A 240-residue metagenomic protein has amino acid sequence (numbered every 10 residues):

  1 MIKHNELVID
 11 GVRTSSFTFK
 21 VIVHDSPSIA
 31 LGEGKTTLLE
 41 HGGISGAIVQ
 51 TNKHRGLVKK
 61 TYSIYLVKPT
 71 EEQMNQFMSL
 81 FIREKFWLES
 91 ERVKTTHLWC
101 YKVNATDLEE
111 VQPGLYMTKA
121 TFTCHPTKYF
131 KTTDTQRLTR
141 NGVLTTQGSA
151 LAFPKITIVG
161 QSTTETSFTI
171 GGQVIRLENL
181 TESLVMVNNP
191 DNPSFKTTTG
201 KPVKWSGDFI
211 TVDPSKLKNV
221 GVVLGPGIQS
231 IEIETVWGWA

Functional and structural regions predicted by a protein language model:
M1-L39: Polar/acidic, low-complexity leader/linker segments enriched in S/T/G and N/D
V8, S63-A105: Short, acidic/charged, Gly/Pro-enriched secondary-structure junctions
V8-D10, T123-H125, T211, L217: Mixed-charge, glycine-accented linear interaction segment located at domain edges/termini
V23-H24, A30-L31, W87-Y129: Short beta-strand and beta-hairpin "edge-sheet" elements
L39-P69, G114-K128: Oligomerization/assembly interface segments of phage tail-like spikes and tubes
I48-N52, A105-Q112, G238: Catalytic micro-motifs at enzyme active sites that drive phosphoryl/nucleotidyl and oxygen chemistry
H54-V58, L80-I82, Q112-Y116, G148-A150 (+1 more regions): Solvent-exposed loop and beta-edge segments used for protein-protein assembly and interaction
F130-A240: Intrinsically disordered, low-complexity segments enriched in serine, threonine, and glycine
